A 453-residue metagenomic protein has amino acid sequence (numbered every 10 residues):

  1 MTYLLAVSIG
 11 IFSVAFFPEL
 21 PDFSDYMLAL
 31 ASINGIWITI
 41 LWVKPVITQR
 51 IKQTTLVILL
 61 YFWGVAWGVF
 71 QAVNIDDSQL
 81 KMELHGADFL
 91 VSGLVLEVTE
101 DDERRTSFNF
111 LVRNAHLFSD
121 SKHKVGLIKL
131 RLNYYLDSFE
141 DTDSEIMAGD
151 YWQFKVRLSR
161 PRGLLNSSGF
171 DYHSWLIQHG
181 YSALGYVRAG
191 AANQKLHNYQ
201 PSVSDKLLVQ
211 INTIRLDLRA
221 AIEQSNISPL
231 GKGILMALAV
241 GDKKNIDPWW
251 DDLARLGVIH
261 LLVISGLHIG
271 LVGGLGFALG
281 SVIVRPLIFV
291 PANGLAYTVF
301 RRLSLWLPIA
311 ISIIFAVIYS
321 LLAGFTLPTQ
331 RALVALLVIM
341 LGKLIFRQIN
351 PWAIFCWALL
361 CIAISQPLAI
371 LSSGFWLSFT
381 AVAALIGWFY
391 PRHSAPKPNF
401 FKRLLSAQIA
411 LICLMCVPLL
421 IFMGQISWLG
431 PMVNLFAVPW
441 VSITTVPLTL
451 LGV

Functional and structural regions predicted by a protein language model:
M1-G86, A148, Q194, K206 (+2 more regions): N-terminal leader/targeting segments
T2, G185, W249-P431: Hydrophobic alpha-helical transmembrane segments in multi-pass membrane proteins
G10, G93, V156, L238 (+5 more regions): Divalent metal-coordination and catalytic microenvironments
L30-T39, G274, F379-H393, S442-V453: Hydrophobic cores of alpha-helical transmembrane segments in multi-pass inner/ER membrane proteins, independent
K52-Y61, L94, E100, I409-L414 (+3 more regions): Membrane-interface module
Q53-L60, Q79-D88, E103-N114, A358-L368 (+2 more regions): Juxtamembrane/interfacial segments around transmembrane helices
I58-H260: Membrane-interface helix/helix-cap signal primarily in integral membrane proteins
Q194-V209, R255, L420-F436, W440 (+1 more regions): Membrane-interface amphipathic/re-entrant loop segments adjacent to transmembrane helices in multi-pass membrane
